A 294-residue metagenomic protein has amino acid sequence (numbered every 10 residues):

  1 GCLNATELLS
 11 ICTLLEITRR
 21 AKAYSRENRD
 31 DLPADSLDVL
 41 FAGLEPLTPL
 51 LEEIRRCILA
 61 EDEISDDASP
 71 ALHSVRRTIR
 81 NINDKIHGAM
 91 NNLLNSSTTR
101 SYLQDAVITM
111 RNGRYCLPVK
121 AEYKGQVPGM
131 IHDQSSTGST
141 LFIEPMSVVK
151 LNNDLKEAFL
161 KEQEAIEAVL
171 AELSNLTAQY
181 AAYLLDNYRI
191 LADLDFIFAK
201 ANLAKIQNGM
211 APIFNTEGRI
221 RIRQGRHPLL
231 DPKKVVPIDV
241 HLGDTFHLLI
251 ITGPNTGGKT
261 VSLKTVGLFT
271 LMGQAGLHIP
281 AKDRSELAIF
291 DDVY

Functional and structural regions predicted by a protein language model:
G1-V75, Y180-Y183, N187-A201, N208 (+1 more regions): Conserved amphipathic alpha-helical "coupling/scaffold" segments that transmit conformational changes between domains
T48-L59, K150-A171: Extended, charged coiled-coil "arm/hinge" scaffolds of SMC/Rad50-like chromosome-maintenance ATPases and other large
E61-V75, Q134-T140, L170-Y180, I251-G253: Short hinge/gating elements
H73-Y123: Extended, Lys/Arg-enriched charged tracts that mediate electrostatic binding to polyanionic substrates
V75, I79-I82, A158, E162-V169 (+1 more regions): Intracellular alpha-helical coupling/juxtamembrane segments of multi-pass membrane proteins
L94-R111, A201-Q224, A288: Long, charged, glycine-rich C-terminal linkers/tails
R111-F142, N152, F214-P237, H241: SMC-family hinge/dimerization module
Q207-N208, N215-Y294: ATPase nucleotide-binding head domains, primarily ABC-like/P-loop NTPase cores
